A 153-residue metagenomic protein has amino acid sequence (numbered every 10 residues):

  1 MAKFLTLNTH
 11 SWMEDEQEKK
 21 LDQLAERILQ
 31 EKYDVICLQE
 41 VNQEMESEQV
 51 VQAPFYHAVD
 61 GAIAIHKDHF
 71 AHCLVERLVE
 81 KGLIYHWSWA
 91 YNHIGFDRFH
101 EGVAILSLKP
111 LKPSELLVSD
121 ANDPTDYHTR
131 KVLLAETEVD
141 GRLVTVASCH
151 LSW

Functional and structural regions predicted by a protein language model:
M1-D97: N-terminal, active-site-proximal structural segment of metallo-dependent hydrolase catalytic domains
M1-L5, R98-V103, L108-K112, Y127-S148: Beta-strand-turn-beta hairpins that frame and shape the catalytic cleft of phosphate-ester-processing enzymes
H10-E14, Y91-N92, L116-T125, C149-W153: Surface-exposed cleft-lining segments at the edges of enzyme active sites
D34-Q39, L116-N122, E136-V139, T145-A147: Short C-terminal domain-edge/linker segments immediately following a structured domain
Q39, E44, S107, L117 (+1 more regions): Conserved residues at the C-terminal ends of beta-strands
Q43-E44, D120-L134: Hydrophobic transmembrane alpha-helix bundles
V50-A53, A135, S152-W153: A general structural signal for short secondary-structure boundary/capping elements
G82-D120: Catalytic-core segment of enzymes that process non-peptidic bonds
